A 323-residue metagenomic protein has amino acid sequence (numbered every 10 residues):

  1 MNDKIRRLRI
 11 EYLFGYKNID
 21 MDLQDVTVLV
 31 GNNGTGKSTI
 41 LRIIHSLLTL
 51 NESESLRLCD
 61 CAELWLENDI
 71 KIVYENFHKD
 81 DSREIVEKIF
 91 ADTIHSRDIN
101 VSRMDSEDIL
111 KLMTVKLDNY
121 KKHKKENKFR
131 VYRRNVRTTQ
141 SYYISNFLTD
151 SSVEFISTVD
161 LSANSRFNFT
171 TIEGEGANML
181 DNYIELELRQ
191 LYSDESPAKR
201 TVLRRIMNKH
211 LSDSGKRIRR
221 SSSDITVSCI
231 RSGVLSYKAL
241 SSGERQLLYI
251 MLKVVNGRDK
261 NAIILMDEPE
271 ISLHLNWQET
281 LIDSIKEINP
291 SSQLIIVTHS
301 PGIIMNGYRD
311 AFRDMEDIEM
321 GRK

Functional and structural regions predicted by a protein language model:
M1-D69, V73, R220-K323: Switch/communication elements of ASCE P-loop NTPase nucleotide-binding domains
L50-A239: Phosphate-coordinating catalytic segments in nucleotide- and nucleic-acid-processing enzymes
